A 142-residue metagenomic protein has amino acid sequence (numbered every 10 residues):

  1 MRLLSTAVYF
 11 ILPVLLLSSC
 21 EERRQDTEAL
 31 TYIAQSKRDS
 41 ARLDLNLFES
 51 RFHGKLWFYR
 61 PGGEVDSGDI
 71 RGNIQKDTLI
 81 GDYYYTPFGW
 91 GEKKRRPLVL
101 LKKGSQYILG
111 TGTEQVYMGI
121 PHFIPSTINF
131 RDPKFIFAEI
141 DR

Functional and structural regions predicted by a protein language model:
M1-V8: Bacterial N-terminal signal peptides that target proteins for export
L16-S19: C-terminal motif of bacterial Sec signal peptides marking the signal peptidase cleavage site
E21-R24: Signal peptide cleavage region of secreted peptide precursors
D26-D39: Tryptophan-anchored aromatic micro-motifs
I33, D44-N46, R71-N73, V99-L101: Generic structural detector for well-ordered beta-strands
S36, A41, R51-K55, L79-R142: Beta-sheet ligand-binding and adhesion/scaffold domains
N46-N73: N-terminal glycine/threonine-rich, aromatic-flanked beta-hairpin/loop signature
